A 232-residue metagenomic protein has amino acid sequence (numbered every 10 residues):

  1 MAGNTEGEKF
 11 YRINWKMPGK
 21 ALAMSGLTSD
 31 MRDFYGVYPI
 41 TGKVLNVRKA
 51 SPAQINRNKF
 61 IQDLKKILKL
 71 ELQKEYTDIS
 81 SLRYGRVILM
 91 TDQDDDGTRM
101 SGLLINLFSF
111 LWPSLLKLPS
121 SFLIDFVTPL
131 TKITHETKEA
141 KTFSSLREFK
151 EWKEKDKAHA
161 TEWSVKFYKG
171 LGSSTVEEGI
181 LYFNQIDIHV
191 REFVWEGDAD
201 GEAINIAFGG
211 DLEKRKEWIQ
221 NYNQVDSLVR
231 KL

Functional and structural regions predicted by a protein language model:
M1-L232: Conserved phosphate-chemistry cores used by DNA topoisomerases
